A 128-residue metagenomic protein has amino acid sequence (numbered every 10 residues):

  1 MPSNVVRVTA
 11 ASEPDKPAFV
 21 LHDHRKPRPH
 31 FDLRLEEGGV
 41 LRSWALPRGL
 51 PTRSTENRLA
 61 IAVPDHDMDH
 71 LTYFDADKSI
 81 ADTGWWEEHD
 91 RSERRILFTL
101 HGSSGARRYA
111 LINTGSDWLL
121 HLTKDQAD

Functional and structural regions predicted by a protein language model:
M1-D128: A charge-rich, low-complexity, intrinsically flexible signal that marks solvent-exposed coils, linkers, repeats
